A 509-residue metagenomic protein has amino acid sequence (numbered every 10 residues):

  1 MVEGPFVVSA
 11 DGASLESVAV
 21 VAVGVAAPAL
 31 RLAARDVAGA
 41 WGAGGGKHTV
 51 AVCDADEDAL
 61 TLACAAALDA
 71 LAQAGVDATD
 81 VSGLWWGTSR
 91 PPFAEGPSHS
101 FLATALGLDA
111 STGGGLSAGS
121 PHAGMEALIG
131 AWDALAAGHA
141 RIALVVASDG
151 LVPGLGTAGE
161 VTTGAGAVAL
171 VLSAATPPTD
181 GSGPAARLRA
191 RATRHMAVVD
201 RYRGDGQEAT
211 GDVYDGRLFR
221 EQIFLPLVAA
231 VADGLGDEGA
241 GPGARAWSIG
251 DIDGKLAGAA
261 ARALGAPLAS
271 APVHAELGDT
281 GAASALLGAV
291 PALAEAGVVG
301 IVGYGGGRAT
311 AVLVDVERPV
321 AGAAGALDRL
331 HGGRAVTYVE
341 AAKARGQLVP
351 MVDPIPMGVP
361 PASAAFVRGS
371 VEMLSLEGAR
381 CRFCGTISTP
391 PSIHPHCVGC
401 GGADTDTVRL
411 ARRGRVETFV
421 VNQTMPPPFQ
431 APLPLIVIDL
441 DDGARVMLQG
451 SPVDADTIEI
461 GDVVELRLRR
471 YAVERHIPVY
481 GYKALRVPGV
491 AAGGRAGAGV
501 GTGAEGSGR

Functional and structural regions predicted by a protein language model:
V2-E57, T157-Q222, A229, A296 (+2 more regions): Condensing-enzyme catalytic core mediating Claisen C-C bond formation in acyl metabolism
L60, C64, R90-P92, D109-A136 (+4 more regions): Claisen-condensing/thiolase-fold acyl-transfer catalytic domains that form or cleave C-C bonds in fatty acid
A66-S82, A229-R245, L264-P267: Phosphate/pyrophosphate-binding loops at sites that engage ATP/ADP/AMP, CoA/4′-phosphopantetheine, polyphosphate
P356-R415: Cys/His-rich short segments
F419-M425, Y471: Short, conserved beta-turn/loop elements at beta-strand boundaries and strand-helix junctions
T424-V437, P478-Y480: Short aromatic-glycine-enriched beta-strand elements
P452-E465: Short nucleic-acid-contacting surface segments enriched for D/E, G, S/T with interspersed K/R
R469-G494, G508: OB-fold/S1-family single-stranded nucleic acid-binding modules
